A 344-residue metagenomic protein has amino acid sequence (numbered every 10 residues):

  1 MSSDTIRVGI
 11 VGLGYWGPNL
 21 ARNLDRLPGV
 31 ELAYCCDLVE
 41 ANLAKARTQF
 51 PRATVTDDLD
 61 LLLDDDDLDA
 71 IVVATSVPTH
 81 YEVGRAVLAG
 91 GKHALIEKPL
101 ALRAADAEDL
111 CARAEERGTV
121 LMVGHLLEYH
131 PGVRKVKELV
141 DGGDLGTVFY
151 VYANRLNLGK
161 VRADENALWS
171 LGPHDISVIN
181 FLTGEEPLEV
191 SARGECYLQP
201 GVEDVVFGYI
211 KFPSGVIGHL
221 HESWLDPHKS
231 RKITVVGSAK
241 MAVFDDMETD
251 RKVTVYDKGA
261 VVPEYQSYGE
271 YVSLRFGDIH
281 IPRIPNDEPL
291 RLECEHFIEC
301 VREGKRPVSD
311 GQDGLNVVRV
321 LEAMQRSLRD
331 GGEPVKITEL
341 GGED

Functional and structural regions predicted by a protein language model:
M1-F50: N-terminal Rossmann-like dinucleotide-binding module
M1-T5, A70-V72, H296-D344: C-terminal helix-rich "cap/oligomerization" subdomain common to oxidoreductases
L20, F50-R113: Beta-loop-alpha module in the N-terminal Rossmann-like domain of NAD(P)-dependent dehydrogenases, especially those
D57, I96, L121-V123, Y152 (+1 more regions): Hydrophobic residues in well-ordered beta-strands that form the structural core
P78, A101-R162: A contiguous active-site-proximal alpha/beta segment in oxidoreductase catalytic domains
G91, G118, G143, G215 (+1 more regions): Glycine-centered short loops/turns at secondary-structure junctions
L158-H228, T234, E248, Q312: Rossmann-like dinucleotide-binding domain that binds NAD(P)(H)
Q199-P200, S214-L292, E339, D344: NAD(P)-dinucleotide binding in Rossmann-like oxidoreductases
